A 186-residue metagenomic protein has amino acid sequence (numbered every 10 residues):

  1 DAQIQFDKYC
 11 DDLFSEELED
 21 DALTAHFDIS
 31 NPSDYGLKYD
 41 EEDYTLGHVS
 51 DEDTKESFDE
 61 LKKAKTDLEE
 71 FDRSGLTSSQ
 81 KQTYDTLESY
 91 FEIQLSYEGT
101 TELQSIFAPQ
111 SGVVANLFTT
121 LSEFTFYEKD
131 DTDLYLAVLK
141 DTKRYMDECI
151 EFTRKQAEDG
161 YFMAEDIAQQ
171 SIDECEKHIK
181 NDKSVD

Functional and structural regions predicted by a protein language model:
D1-D186: N-terminal maturation segment of proteins
